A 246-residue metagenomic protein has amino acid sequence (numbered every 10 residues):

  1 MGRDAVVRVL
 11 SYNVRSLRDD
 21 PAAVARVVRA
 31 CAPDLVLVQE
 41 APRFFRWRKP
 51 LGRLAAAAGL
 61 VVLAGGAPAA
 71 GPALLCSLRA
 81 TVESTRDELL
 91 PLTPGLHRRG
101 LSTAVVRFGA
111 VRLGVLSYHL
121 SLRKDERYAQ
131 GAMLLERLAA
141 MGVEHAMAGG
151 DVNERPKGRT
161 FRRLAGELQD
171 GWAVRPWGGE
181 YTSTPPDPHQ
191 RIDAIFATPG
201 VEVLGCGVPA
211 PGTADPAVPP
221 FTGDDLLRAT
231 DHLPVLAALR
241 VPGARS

Functional and structural regions predicted by a protein language model:
M1-A56, P72, R240-S246: N-terminal, active-site-proximal structural segment of metallo-dependent hydrolase catalytic domains
G2, L75-L78, T103-A110, T198-P199 (+2 more regions): Active-site beta-strand termini and strand-to-loop segments that position acidic
V6-S16, S84-R86, T103, R112-L122: Active-site-proximal beta-strand elements of phosphoester/diester hydrolases
V14, A41, Y118-L120, G150-V152 (+1 more regions): Active-site metal-binding loops of divalent metal-dependent hydrolases
L17-D20, P42-W47, R123-D125, V152-T160 (+2 more regions): Active-site environment of divalent metal-dependent phosphoester hydrolases
L35, E40-R112, G205-A210: Structured beta-strand-rich core segments of catalytic domains in phosphoester-bond hydrolases
T85-R86, L92-T93, A139-A146, E154-S246: Metal-dependent phosphoester-hydrolase catalytic domains
V105, G114, Y128-V152, T160-F161: His/acidic metal-ligating clusters that form di-metal
